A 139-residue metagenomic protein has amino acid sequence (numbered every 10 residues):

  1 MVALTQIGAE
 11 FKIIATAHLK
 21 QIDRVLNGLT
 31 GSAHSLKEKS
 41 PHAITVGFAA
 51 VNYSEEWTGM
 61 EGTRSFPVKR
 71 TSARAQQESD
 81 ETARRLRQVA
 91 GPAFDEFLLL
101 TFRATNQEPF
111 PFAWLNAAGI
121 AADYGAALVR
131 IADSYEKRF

Functional and structural regions predicted by a protein language model:
M1, T5-A15, L29: Conserved catalytic cores of phosphodiester-cleaving nucleases, focusing on short active-site segments
T5-I7, H34, P41-T45: Generic beta-strand structural signal
G8, V46-A49, L99: Structural beta-sheet core signal
K12-R24: Surface-exposed cleft-lining segments at the edges of enzyme active sites
I22-K39, R85: Short, charged, amphipathic alpha-helix that recurs within catalytic cores of restriction-modification and other
E38-M60: Nucleic-acid nuclease catalytic cores
E55-F139: C-terminal tail/extension regions appended to the core domain(s) of diverse proteins
